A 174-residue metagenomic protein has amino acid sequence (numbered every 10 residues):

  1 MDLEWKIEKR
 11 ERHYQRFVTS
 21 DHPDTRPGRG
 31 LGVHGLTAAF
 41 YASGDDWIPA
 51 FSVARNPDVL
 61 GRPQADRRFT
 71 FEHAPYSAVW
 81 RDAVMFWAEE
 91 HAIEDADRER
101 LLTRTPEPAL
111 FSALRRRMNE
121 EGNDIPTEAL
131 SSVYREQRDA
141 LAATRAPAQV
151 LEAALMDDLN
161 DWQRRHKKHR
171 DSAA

Functional and structural regions predicted by a protein language model:
M1-F51, R104-A174: Basic K/R-rich, polyanion-interacting modules in nucleoproteins and related proteins
R10, H73-P75, V79, W87-E90: Long, charged/polar, surface-exposed segments that mediate recognition or autoinhibition
W47-Q64: Short, well-structured beta-strand
V59-G61, H91-D95: Short loop/beta submotifs within extracellular cysteine-rich repeat domains
R62-A78: A short, exposed loop/beta-hairpin motif centered on an aromatic-Gly-Thr core
R98: Nucleic-acid-interacting cores, centered on viral/eukaryotic replication and modification enzymes
